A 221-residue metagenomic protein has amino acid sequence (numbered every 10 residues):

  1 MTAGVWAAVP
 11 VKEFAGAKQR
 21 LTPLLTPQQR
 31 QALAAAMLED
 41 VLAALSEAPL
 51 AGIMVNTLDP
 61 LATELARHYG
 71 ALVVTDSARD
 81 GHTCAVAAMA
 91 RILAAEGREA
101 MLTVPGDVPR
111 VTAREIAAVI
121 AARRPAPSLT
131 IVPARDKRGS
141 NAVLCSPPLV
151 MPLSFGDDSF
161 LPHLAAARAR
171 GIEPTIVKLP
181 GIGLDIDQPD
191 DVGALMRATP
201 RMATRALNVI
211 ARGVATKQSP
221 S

Functional and structural regions predicted by a protein language model:
M1-L21: N-terminal nucleotide-binding beta1-loop-alpha1 segment
A34-L50: A short, N-terminal amphipathic alpha-helix
L50-L72: Acidic donor-binding segment of Leloir-type glycosyltransferases
R67-A100: Short phosphate-binding loop-to-helix
P105-P109: The conserved acidic donor/metal-binding loop of glycosyltransferases
V111-K137: Conserved donor-nucleotide/metal-binding helix-loop-beta segment in metal-dependent transferases, i.e., the alpha-helix
C145-A167: Short, glycine-/small-residue-rich phosphate/pyrophosphate-handling segment
A166-P220: Conserved alpha/beta core of the MobA/IspD/sugar-nucleotide pyrophosphorylase nucleotidyltransferase superfamily
